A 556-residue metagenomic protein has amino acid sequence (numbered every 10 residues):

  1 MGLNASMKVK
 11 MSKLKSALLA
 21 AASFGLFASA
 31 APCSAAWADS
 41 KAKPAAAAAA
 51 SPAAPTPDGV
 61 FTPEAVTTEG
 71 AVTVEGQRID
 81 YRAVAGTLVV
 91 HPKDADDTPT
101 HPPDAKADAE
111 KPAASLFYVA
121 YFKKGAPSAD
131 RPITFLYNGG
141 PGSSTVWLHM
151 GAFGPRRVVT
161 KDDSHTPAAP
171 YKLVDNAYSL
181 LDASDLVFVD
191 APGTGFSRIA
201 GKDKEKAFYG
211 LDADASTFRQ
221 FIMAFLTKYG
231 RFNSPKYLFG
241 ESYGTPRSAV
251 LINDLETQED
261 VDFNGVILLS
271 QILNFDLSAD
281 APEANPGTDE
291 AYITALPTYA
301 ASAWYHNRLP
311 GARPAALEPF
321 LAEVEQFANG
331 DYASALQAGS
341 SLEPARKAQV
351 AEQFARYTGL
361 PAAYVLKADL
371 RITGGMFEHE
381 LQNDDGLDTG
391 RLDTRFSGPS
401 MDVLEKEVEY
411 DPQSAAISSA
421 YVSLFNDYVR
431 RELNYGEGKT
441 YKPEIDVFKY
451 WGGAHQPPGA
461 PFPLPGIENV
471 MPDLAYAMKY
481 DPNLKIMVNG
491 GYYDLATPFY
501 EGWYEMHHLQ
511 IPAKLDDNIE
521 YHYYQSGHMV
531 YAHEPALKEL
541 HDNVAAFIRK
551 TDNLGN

Functional and structural regions predicted by a protein language model:
S40-A54, A95-A207, H507: N-terminal cap/lid subdomain of alpha/beta-hydrolase-fold enzymes
P155-V159, I252, E256-R356: A catalytic-pocket lid/entrance helix-loop region that shapes and gates access to the active site across common
L181-S184, A191, F208-T227: Alpha/beta-hydrolase active-site loop
R231-Y243: Alpha/beta-hydrolase fold nucleophile elbow
G240-N253: Glycine-rich nucleophile elbow surrounding the catalytic serine of serine-hydrolase chemistry
L251, L484, P498-H508: Short alpha-helix in the alpha/beta-hydrolase fold that links the catalytic acid
G339-G490, L495-A496: Alpha/beta-hydrolase fold catalytic core
Q525-A536: Catalytic histidine-centered segment of alpha/beta-hydrolase-like enzymes
